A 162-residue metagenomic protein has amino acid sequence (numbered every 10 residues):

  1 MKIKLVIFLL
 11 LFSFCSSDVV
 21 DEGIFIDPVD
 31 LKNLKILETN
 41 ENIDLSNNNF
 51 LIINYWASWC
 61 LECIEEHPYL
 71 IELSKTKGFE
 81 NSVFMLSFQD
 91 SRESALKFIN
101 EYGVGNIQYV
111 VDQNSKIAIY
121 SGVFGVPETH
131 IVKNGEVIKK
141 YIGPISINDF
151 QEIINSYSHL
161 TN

Functional and structural regions predicted by a protein language model:
K4-S13: Sec-dependent N-terminal signal peptides
C15-I43: N-terminal "domain-start" segment that seeds a small globular fold
E41-S46, S121: Short amphipathic alpha-helix with an adjacent loop that forms part of the alpha/beta core around
N49-L51, Y55-W59, G125: Short pre-active-site segment immediately N-terminal to redox-active cysteine/selenocysteine motifs in thiol-based
I52-I53, V83, T129: Hydrophobic beta-strand anchors of alpha/beta hydrolase catalytic cores
Y55-E72: Conserved redox-active cysteine motifs that mediate thiol-disulfide chemistry, especially di-cysteine Cys-X(1-2)-Cys
F79-N114, V126: Conserved segment of the thioredoxin-like fold in thiol-based oxidoreductases
E101-G105, D112-S156: Thiol/disulfide oxidoreductase modules built on the thioredoxin-like
